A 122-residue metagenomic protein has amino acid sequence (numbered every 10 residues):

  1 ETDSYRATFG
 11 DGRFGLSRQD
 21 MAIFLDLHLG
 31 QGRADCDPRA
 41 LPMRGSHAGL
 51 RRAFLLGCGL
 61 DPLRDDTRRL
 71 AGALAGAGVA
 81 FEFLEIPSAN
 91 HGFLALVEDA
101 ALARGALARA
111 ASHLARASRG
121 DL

Functional and structural regions predicted by a protein language model:
E1-L122: Alpha/beta-hydrolase superfamily serine-hydrolase fold, recognizing
